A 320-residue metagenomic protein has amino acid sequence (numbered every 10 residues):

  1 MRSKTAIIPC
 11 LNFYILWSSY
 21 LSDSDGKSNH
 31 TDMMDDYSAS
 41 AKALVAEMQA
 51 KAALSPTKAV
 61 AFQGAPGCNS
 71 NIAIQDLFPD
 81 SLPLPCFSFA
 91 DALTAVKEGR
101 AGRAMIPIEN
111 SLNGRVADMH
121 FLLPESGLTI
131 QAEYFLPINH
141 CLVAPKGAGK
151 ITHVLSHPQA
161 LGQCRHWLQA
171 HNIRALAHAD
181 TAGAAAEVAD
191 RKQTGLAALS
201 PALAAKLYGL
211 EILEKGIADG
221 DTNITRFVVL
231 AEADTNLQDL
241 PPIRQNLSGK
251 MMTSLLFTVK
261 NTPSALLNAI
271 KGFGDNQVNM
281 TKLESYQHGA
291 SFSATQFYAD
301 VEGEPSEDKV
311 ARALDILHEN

Functional and structural regions predicted by a protein language model:
A6-N320: Domain-level signature for soluble enzymes in the chorismate/prephenate branch of the shikimate pathway
